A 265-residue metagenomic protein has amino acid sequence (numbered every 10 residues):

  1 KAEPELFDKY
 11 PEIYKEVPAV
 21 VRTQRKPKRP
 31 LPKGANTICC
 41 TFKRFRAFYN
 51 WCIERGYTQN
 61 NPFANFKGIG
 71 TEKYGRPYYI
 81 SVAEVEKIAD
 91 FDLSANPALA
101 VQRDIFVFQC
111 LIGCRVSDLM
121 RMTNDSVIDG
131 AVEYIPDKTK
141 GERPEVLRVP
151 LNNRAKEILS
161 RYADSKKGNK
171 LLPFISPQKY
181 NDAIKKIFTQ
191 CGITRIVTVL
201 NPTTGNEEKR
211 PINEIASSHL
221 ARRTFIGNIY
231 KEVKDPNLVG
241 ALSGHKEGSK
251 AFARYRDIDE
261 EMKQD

Functional and structural regions predicted by a protein language model:
K1-R22: A Lys/Arg-rich helix-loop hairpin that forms a DNA/phosphate-binding surface
A19-K43, E54, T58-V116, M120 (+1 more regions): Basic, Lys/Arg- and aromatic-enriched nucleic-acid-binding interface segment
R46-Y49, I53, D259-K263: C-terminal flanking helix
G68, I112, R121-S160: Conserved tyrosine-mediated DNA breakage-rejoining catalytic core shared by Y-recombinases
I88, L147-E157, R161-Y162, F252-D265: DNA/chromatin major-groove-contacting recognition/catalytic segments
S94-L99, S165-K170, K185-A241, H245: Short, basic (Lys/Arg/His-rich) helix/loop patches that form interaction surfaces in the mid-to-C-terminal regions
R121-V127, Y230-E232, G240-E247, R254-I258: A short, basic/aromatic helix-end/turn motif that makes direct DNA contacts
P136-K140, P177-Y180, S243-D265: Catalytic-site neighborhood detector that most strongly recognizes the C-terminal catalytic loop/helix of tyrosine
